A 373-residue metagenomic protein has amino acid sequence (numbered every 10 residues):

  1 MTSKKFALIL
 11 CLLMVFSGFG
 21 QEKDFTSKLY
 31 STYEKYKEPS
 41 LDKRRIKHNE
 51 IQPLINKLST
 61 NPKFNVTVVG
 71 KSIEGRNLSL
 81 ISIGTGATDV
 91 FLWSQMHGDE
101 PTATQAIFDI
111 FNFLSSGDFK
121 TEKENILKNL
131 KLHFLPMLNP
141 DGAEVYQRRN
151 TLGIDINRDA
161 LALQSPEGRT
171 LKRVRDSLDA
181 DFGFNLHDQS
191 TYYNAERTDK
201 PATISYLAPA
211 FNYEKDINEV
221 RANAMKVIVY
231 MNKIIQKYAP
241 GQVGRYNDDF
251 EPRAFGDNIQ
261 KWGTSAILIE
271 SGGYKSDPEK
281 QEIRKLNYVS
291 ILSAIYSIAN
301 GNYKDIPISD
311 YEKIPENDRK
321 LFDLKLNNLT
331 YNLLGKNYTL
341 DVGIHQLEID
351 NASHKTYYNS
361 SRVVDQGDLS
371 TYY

Functional and structural regions predicted by a protein language model:
S3, A7, F19-R45, L178 (+1 more regions): C-terminal accessory segments enriched in acidic
L12-F19: Hydrophobic h-region of N-terminal signal peptides that target proteins for export in Gram-negative bacteria
E22-N77: Short glycine- and acidic-rich boundary segments immediately preceding or forming the N-terminal edge of structured
E50, L54, E167-T170, V227 (+1 more regions): Well-ordered alpha-helical segments embedded in enzymatic catalytic cores
V66-G70, F119-E124, Q242-D248: Surface-exposed patches in mature extracellular/periplasmic domains of secreted proteins
V69-K71, I83, S94-Q95, L135-N139 (+3 more regions): Active-site-proximal beta-strand/loop segments in catalytic clefts of secreted hydrolases
I73-G98: Acidic/His- and Gly-rich active-site-bordering loop/insert found across diverse amide/peptide-bond hydrolases
A87-D89, M96, P101-G241, Q260: Active-site/substrate-binding loop(s) of hydrolase catalytic cores
